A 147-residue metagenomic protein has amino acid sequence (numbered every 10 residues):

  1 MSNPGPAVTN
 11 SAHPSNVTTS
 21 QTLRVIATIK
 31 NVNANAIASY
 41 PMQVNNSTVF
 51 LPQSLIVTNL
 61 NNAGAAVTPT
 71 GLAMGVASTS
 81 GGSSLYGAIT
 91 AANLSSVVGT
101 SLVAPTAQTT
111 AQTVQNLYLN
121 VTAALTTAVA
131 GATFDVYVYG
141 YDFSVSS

Functional and structural regions predicted by a protein language model:
S2-S147: Surface-exposed, low-hydrophobicity beta-strand/loop segments enriched in small/polar/acidic residues
